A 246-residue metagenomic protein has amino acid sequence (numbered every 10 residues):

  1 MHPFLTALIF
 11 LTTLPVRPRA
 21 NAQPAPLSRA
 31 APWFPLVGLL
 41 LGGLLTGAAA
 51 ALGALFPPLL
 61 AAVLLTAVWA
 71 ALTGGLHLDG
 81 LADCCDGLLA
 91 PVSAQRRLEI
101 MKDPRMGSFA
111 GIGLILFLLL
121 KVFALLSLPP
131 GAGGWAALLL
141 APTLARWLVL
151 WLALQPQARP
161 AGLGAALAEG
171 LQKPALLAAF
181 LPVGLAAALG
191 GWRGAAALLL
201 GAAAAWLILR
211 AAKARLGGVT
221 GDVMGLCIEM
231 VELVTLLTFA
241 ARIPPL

Functional and structural regions predicted by a protein language model:
M1-G74, A90, Q95-L98, D103-L246: Hydrophobic alpha-helical transmembrane segments
G74-G80: Replace "His-x-His-based motif
